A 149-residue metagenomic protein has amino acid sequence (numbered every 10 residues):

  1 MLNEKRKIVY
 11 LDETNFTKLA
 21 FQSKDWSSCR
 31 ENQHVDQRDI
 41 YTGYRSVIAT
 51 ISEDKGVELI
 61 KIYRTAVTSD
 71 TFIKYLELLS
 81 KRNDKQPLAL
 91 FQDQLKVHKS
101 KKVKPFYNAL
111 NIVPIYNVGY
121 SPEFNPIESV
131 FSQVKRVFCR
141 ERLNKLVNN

Functional and structural regions predicted by a protein language model:
M1-N149: Short functional hotspots at interaction and active-site rims
